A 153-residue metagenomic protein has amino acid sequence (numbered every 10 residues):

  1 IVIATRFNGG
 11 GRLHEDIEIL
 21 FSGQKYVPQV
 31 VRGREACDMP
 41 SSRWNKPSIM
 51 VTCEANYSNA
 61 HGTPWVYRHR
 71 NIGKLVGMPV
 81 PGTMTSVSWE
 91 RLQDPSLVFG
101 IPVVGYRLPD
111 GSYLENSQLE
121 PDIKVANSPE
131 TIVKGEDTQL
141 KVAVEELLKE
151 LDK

Functional and structural regions predicted by a protein language model:
I1-K153: C-terminal "post-core" interaction segments
